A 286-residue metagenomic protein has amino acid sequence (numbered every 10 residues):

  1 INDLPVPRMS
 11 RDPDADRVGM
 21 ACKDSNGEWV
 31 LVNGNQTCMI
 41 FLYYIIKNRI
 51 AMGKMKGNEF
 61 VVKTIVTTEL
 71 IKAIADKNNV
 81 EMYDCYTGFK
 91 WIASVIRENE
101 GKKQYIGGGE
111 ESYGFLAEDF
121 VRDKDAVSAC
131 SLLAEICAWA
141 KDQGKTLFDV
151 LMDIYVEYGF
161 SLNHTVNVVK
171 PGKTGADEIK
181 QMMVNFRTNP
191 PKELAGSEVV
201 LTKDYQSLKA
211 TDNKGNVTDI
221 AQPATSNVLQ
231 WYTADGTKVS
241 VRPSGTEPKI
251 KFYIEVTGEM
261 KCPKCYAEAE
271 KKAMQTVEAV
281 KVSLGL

Functional and structural regions predicted by a protein language model:
I1-G19: N-terminal small/polar loop signature for handling phosphorylated ligands or for N-terminal nucleophile
V6-P7, E28-V30, N48-R242, K249 (+2 more regions): Phosphate-binding and adjacent anionic-ligand microenvironments
P13, G245-E247: A generic beta-sheet turn/junction motif
D16-G34, I71: Short Gly/Thr/Asp-enriched flexible loops that form oxyanion-binding sites at enzyme active sites
G19, K23, C38, E118 (+1 more regions): Short, electropositive, low-hydrophobicity segments enriched in small/polar residues
N33-I45: Catalytic or ion-translocation cores adjacent to nucleophile or general acid/base/metal-coordination motifs in diverse
